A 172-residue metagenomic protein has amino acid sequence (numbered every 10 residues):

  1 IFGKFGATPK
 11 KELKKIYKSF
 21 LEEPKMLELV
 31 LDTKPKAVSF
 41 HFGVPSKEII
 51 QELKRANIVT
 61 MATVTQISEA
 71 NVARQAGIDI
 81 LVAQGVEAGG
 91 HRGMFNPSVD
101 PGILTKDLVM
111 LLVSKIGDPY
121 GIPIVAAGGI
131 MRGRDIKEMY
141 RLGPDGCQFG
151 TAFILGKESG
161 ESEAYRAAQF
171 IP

Functional and structural regions predicted by a protein language model:
I1-K115, P119: Active-site entrance/lid segments in N-terminal catalytic domains of soluble metabolic enzymes
V44, I130-M131: Residue-level detector of alpha-helix initiation sites
A88-V125, M131-P172: Conserved active-site-proximal phosphate/metal-binding subdomains
